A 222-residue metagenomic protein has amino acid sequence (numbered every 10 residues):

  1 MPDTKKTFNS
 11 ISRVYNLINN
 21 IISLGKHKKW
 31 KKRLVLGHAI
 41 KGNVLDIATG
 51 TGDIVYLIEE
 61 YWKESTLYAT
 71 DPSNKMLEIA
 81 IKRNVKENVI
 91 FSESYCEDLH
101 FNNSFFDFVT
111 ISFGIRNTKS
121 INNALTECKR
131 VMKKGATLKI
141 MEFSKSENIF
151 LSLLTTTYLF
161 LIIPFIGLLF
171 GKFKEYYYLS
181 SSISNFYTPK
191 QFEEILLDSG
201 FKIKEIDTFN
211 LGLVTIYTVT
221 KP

Functional and structural regions predicted by a protein language model:
M1-V14, Y158: N-terminal, positively charged/glycine-rich alpha-helical extensions of SAM-dependent methyltransferases
P2, M141-I195: C-terminal alpha-helical "lid/dimerization" subdomain adjacent to the S-adenosyl-L-methionine
L24-K41: Conserved alpha-helix/loop element of class I SAM-dependent methyltransferases that forms part of the SAM/SAH-binding
L45-D98: Class I SAM-dependent methyltransferase SAM/SAH-binding core
E97-F108: A short acidic, Gly/Pro-enriched loop at the edge of an enzyme's catalytic core that lines a small-molecule cofactor
D107-S120: A short SAM/SAH-binding and catalytic strip from SAM-dependent methyltransferases
N122-T137: A short glycine-rich, Lys/Arg-flanked "PGG" loop and its adjoining helix->strand segment in the class I
S199-P222: Core SAM-dependent methyltransferase catalytic element
